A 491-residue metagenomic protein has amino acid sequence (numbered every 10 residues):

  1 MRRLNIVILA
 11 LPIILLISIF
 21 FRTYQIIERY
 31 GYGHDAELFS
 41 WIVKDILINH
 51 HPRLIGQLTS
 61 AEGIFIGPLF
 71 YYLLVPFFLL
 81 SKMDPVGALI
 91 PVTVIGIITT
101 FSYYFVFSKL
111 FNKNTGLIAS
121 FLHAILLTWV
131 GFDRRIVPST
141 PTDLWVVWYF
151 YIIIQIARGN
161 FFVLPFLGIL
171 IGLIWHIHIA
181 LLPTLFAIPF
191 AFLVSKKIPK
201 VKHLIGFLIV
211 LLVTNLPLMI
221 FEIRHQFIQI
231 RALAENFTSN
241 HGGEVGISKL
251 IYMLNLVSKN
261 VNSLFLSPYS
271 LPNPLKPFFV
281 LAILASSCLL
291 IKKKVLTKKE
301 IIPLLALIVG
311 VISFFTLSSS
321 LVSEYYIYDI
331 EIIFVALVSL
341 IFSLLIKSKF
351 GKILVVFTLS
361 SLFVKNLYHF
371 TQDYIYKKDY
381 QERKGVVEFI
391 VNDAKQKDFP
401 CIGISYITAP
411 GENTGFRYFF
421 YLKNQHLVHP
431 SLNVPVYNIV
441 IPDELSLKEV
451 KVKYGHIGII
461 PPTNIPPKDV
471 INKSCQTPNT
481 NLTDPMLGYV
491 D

Functional and structural regions predicted by a protein language model:
L15-F21, A119-A124, I171, W175 (+1 more regions): Short helix- or helix-capping micro-motifs that position conserved polar/aromatic residues at function-defining sites
L16, I90-L110, W148, I152 (+1 more regions): Transmembrane-helix motifs of polytopic, lipid-linked glycan transferases
F20-Q25, E37-F65, L69-Y72, S239-E244: Extracytosolic helix-loop segments that constitute the early lumenal/periplasmic catalytic or substrate-binding loops
S40-N49, L173, T184-I291: Transmembrane-lumen/periplasm boundary regions of multi-pass, lipid-linked membrane glycan transferases
K109-F111, Y149-L164, I174, L193: Membrane-interface transmembrane helices that cradle and orient dolichyl/undecaprenyl
G131-T142: Short acidic/glycine- and proline-prone juxtamembrane loop motifs at membrane-interface regions of multi-pass membrane
D133, I301-K347: Hydrophobic/aromatic-rich transmembrane helices and adjacent perimembrane loops
I341, L354-K378: Transmembrane alpha-helical segments
